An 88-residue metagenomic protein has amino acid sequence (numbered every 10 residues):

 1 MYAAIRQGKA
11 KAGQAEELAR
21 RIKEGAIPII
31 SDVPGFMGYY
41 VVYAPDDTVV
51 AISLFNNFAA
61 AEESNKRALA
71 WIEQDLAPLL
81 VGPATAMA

Functional and structural regions predicted by a protein language model:
M1-V50, L54-A70, A77-A88: Short S/T/G/P-rich N-terminal loop/turn motif that feeds into the first structured element of a domain
